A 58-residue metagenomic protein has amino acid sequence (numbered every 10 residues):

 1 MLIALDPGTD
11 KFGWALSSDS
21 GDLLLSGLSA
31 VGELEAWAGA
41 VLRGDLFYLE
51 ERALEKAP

Functional and structural regions predicted by a protein language model:
M1-P58: Phosphate- and other anionic-substrate recognition elements at nucleic-acid/protein interfaces
